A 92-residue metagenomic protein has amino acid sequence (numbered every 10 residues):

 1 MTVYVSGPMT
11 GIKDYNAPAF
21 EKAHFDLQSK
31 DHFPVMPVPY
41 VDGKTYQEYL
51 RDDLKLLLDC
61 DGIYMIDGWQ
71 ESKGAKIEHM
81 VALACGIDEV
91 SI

Functional and structural regions predicted by a protein language model:
M1-I92: Conserved catalytic or regulatory cores that recognize and/or transform ribose-phosphate-containing ligands
